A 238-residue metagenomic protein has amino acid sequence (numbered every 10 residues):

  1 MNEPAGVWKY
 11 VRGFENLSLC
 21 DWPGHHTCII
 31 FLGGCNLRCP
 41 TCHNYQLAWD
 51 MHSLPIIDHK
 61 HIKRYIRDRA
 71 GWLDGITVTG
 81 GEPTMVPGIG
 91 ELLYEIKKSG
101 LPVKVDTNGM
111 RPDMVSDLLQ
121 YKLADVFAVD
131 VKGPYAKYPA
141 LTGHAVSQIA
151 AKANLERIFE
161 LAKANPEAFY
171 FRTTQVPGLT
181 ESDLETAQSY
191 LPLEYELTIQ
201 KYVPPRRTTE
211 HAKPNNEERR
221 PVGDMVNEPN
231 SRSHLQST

Functional and structural regions predicted by a protein language model:
M1-F31, P40-M51, R69: N-terminal [4Fe-4S]-dependent radical SAM core
E3, M51-L54, G143-A150: Pocket-edge positions in alpha/beta enzyme catalytic cores
F31, T79-G80: A secondary-structure boundary/capping signal
C35, C39-C42, I96, V105: Hydrophobic packing within well-folded, soluble alpha/beta domains
Y45-I76: Conserved alpha-helical substructure of the radical SAM core
H52-P55, G81-E82, K104-V105: Short, flexible loop segments at the rims of nucleotide/cofactor-binding pockets, characterized by
K63-D68, W72-G75, T84-A212: Conserved AdoMet/S-adenosylmethionine-binding subsite of the radical SAM
E196-T238: Long hydrophobic alpha-helical segments typical of transmembrane helices together with their membrane-interfacial
